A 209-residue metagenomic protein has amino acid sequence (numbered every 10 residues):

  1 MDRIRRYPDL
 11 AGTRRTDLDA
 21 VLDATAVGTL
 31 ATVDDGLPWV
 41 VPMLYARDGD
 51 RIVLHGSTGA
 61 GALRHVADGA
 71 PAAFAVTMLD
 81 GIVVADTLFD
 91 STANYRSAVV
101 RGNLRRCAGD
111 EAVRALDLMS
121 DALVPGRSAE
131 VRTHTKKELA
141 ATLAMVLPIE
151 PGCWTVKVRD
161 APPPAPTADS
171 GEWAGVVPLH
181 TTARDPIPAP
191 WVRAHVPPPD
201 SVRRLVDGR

Functional and structural regions predicted by a protein language model:
M1-V53, R64: An N-terminal domain-cap segment
D19, L63, L88-D90, H134-K137: A generic local secondary-structure boundary/capping motif
A26, V41, D48-D50, D68-A72 (+3 more regions): A generic structural signal for short beta-strands and their flanking turns/coil linkers
T29, V33, D86-T87, L104-A108 (+1 more regions): Short helix-to-loop capping/linker segments positioned immediately adjacent to catalytic or ligand/cofactor-binding
V33, L54-S57, V76-T77: Short His-Asn-centered micro-motif
R51-V53, A73, V146, T155: General beta-strand recognition
G59-L118: Short, structured beta-strand-loop surface elements
E111-R209: C-terminal edge-of-domain segments
